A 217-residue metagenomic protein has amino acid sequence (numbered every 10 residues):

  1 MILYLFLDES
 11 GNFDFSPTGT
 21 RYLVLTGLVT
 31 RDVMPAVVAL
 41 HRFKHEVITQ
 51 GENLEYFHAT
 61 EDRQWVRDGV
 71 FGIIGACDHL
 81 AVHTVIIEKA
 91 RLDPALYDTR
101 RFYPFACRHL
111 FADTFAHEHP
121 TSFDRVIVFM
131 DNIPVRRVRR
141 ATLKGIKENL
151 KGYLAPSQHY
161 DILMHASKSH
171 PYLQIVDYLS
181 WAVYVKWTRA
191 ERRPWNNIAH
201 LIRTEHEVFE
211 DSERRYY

Functional and structural regions predicted by a protein language model:
M1-Y217: Phosphate-ester processing/binding pockets and catalytic centers
